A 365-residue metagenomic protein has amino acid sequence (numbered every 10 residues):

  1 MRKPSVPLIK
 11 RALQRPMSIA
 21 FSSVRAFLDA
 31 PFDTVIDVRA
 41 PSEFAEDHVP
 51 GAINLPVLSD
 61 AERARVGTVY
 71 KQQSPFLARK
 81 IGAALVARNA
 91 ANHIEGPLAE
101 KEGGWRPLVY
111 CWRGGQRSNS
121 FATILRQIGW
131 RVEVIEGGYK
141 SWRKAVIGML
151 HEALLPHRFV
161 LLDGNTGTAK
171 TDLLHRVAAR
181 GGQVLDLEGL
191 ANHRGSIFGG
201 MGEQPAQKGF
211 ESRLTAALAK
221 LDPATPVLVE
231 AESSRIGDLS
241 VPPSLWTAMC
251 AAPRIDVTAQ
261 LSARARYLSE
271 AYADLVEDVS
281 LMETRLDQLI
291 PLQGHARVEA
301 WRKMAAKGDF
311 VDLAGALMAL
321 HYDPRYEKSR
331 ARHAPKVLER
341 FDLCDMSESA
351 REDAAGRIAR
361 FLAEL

Functional and structural regions predicted by a protein language model:
R2-P50, A78, I147-L154, F159-D163: Flexible, polar/low-complexity N-terminal or interdomain linker segments that lie immediately upstream of folded
D29-E102: Positively charged, proline/Ser/Thr-rich regional signature most characteristic of the Rhodanese/CDC25-like
I81-E136: Catalytic cysteine-centered active loop of the rhodanese-like fold, especially the PTP/DSP P-loop
L108, W130-K144, D186-A191: A short glycine-rich beta-strand->turn/loop micro-motif centered on a GG-aromatic cluster
Q116, V160-A178: Glycine-rich phosphate-binding P-loop
A122-I124, D172-Q183: A conserved segment at the C-terminal end of the G1
L185-T247: Conserved nucleotide-sensing/catalytic segment adjacent to the nucleotide-binding pocket in NTP-handling enzymes
T247-R254, T258-L365: Conserved NTP phosphate-binding and transfer environment spanning the P-loop NTPase/kinase superfamily
